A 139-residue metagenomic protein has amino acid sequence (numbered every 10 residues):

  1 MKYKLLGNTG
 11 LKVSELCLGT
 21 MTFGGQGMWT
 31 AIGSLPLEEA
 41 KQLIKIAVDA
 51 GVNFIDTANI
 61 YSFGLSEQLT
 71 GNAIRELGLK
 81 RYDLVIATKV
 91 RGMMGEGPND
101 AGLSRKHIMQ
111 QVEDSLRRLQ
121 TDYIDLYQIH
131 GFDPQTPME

Functional and structural regions predicted by a protein language model:
M1-L84: N-terminal binding-site loop/beta-alpha segment at the start of enzyme catalytic domains that lines or forms
C17, T22, V90-G92, D133: Short, flexible active-site-adjacent loop segments at beta-strand->alpha-helix junctions, enriched in small/polar
L18, T57, T88, L126-I129: Conserved beta-strand positions
G27, I32, G95-E139: Glycine/proline-rich, positively charged, aromatic-decorated active-site loop/lid region on the catalytic face
A40, L69-T70, G92, H130 (+1 more regions): Charge-rich, low-complexity amphipathic helices in intrinsically disordered tails/linkers adjacent to domains
F63-E67, T88, K106-I108: A short linear-motif detector with a strong N-terminal bias
Y82-G95: A short, structured active-site edge motif that brings together acidic residues
